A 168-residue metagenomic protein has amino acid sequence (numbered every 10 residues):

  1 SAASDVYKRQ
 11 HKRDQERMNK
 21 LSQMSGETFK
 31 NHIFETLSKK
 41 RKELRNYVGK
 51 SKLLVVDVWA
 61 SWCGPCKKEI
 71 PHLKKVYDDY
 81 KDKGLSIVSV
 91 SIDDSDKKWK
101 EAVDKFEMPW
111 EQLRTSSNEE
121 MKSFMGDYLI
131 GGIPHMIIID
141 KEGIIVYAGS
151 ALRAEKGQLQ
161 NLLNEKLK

Functional and structural regions predicted by a protein language model:
A2-Y7: Short, small-residue-biased leader/transition segments that mark boundaries at the very start of proteins
K8-K30: Coiled-coil termination/hinge junctions
T28, K52, G131-I133: Short, small/polar residue-rich loop motifs at catalytic or cofactor-binding pockets
I33-L54: A short beta-strand-turn-helix
K52, V58-K75: Conserved redox-active cysteine motifs that mediate thiol-disulfide chemistry, especially di-cysteine Cys-X(1-2)-Cys
V55-V56, I87: Hydrophobic beta-strand anchors of alpha/beta hydrolase catalytic cores
K68-F106, S117-G126: Structural microenvironment flanking redox-active thiols in thiol-disulfide oxidoreductases
M108, S117-N164: Thiol/disulfide oxidoreductase modules built on the thioredoxin-like
